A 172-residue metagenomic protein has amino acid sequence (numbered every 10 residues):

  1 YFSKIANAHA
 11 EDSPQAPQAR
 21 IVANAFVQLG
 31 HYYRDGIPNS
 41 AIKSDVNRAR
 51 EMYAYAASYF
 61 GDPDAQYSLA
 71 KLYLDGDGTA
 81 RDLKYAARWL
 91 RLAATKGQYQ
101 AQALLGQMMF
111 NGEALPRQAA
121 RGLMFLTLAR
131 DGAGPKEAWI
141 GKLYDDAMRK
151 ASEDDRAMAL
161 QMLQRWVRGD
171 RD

Functional and structural regions predicted by a protein language model:
Y1-I5, F26-P38, Q66-D75, Q102-N111 (+2 more regions): Hydrophobic face of amphipathic alpha-helices that form TPR/SEL1-like repeat modules and related alpha-solenoid
F2-N7, P116-A138, Q161-V167: TPR/TPR-like (Sel1-like) alpha-helical repeat modules
F2-V22, Y55-F60: Flexible helix-coil transition and linker loops at the boundaries of alpha-helical arrays
A41-M52, A80-W89, P116-R121: Structural signature of tandem alpha-helical TPR/SEL1-like repeats, specifically the intra-repeat loop/turn
K136-D172: Terminal, low-structured helical/coil segments at or just beyond the last alpha-helical repeat
